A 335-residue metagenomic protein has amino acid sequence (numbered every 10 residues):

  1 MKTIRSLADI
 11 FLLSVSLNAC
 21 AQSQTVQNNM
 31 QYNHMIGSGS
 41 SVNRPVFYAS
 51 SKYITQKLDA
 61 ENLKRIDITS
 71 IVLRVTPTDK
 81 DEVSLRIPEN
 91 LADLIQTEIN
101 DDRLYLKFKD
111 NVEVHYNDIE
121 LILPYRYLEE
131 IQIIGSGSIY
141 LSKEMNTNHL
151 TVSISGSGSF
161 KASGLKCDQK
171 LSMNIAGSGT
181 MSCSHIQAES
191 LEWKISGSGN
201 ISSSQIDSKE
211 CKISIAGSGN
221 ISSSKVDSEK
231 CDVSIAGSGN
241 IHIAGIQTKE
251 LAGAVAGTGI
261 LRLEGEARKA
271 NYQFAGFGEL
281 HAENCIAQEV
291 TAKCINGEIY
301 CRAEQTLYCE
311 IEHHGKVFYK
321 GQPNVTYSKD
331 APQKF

Functional and structural regions predicted by a protein language model:
M1-F335: Intrinsically disordered, low-complexity terminal regions
